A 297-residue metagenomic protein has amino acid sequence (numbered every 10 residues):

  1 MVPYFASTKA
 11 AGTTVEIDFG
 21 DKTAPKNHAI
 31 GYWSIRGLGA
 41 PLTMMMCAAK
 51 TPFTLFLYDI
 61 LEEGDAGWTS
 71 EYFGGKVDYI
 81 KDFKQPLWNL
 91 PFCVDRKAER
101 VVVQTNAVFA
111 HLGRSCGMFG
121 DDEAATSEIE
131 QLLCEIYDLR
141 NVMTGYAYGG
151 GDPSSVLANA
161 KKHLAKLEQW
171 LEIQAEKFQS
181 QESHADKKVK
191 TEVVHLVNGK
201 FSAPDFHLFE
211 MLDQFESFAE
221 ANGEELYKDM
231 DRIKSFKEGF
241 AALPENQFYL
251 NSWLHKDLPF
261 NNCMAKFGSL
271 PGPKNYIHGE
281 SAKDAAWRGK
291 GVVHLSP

Functional and structural regions predicted by a protein language model:
M1-V2, F240: Extended hydrophobic/Leu-rich segments
V2-K162, I173-A175, K187-K188, E192 (+2 more regions): GST-like domain detector, emphasizing the conserved glutathione-binding G-site in the N-terminal thioredoxin-like
L112, G120-A124, Q131-A242, F248: GST-like fold's C-terminal all-alpha helical module
I233-P297: Long hydrophobic alpha-helical segments typical of transmembrane helices together with their membrane-interfacial
